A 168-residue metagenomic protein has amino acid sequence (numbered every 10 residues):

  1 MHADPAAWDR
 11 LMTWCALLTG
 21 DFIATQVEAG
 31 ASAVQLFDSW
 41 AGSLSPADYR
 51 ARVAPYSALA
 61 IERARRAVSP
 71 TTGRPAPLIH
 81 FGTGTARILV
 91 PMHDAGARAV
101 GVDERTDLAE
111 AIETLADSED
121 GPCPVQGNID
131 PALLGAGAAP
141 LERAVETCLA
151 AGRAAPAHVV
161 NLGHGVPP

Functional and structural regions predicted by a protein language model:
M1-P168: Active-site loop segments of alpha/beta catalytic cores
